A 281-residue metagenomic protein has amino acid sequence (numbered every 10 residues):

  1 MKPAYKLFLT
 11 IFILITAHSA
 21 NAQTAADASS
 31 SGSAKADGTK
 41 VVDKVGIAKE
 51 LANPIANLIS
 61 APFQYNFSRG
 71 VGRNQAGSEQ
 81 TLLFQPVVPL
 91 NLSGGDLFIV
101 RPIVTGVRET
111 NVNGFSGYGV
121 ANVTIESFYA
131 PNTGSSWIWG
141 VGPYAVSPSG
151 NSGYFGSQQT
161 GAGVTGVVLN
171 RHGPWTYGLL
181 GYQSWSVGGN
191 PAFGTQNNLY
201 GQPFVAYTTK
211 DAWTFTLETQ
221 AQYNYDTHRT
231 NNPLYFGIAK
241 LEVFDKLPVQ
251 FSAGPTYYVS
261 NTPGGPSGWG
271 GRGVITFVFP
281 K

Functional and structural regions predicted by a protein language model:
M1-F8: Bacterial N-terminal signal peptides that target proteins for export
F8-A17: Bacterial N-terminal signal peptides
H18-A22: Sec/Tat signal peptide C-region and signal peptidase I cleavage site
T24-K281: Transmembrane beta-barrel domains of Gram-negative outer membranes and organellar outer membranes
